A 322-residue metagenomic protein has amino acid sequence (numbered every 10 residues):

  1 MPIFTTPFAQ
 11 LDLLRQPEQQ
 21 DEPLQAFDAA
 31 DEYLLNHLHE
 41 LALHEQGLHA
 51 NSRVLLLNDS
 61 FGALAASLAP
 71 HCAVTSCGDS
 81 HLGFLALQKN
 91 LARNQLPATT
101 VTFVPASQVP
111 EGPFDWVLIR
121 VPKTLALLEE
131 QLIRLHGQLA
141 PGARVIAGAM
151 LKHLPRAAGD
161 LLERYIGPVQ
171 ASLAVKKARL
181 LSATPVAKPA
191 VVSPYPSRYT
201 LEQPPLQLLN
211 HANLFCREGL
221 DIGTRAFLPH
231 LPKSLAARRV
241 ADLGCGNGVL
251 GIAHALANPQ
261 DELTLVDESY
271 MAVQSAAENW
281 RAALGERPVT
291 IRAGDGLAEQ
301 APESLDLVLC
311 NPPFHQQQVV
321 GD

Functional and structural regions predicted by a protein language model:
M1-A42, Y199-K233: S-adenosyl-L-methionine
M1-Q20, E40-N51, P97-T100, A190 (+3 more regions): Short, low-complexity, intrinsically disordered N-terminal peptides in bacterial proteins
D21-L41, H49-V186: Accessory substrate-recognition/RNA-binding modules or partner subunits associated with SAM-dependent
G47-F61, L235-G246: Conserved class I S-adenosyl-L-methionine
T75, A241, T264: Conserved beta-strand positions in the Rossmann-like core of class I SAM-dependent methyltransferases
Q95-T102, P204, D261, L284-V289: A short helix-to-beta-strand connector/capping loop
S107, P113, V121-P196, L209-L235 (+1 more regions): S-adenosylmethionine
